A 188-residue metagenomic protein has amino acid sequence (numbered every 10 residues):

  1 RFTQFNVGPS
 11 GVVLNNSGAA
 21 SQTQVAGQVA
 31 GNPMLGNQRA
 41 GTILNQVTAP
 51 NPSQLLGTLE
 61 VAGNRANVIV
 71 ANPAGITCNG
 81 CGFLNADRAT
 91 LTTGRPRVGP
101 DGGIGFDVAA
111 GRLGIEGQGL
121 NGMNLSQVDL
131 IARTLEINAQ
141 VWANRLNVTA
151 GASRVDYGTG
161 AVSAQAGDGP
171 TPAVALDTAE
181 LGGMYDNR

Functional and structural regions predicted by a protein language model:
R1-R188: Solvent-exposed adhesion/ligand-recognition segments of exported proteins
